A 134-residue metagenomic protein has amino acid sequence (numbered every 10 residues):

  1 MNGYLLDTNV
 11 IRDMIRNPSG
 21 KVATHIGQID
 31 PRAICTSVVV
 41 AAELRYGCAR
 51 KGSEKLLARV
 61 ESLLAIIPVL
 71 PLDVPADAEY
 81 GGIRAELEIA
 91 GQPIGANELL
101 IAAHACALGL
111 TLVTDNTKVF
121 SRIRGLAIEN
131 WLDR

Functional and structural regions predicted by a protein language model:
M1-T36, Y46-S62, I89, R134: Short, well-structured N-terminal submotif of metal-dependent ribonuclease cores
N2, A58, I67-D115: Active-site neighborhoods of divalent-metal-dependent phosphate/nucleic-acid chemistry enzymes
D7-T8, V22, L44, Y80 (+2 more regions): Generic structural signal for small/hydrophobic residues in well-ordered secondary structure, especially within
V10-I11, V40, A76, I101 (+1 more regions): Alpha-helix capping/helix-boundary segments
I11-R12, A42-R45, L70, S121 (+1 more regions): Nucleotide phosphate-binding site architecture
G20, T111, K118: Flexible glycine-rich beta->alpha loop in the catalytic core of nucleotide-sugar glycosyltransferases
